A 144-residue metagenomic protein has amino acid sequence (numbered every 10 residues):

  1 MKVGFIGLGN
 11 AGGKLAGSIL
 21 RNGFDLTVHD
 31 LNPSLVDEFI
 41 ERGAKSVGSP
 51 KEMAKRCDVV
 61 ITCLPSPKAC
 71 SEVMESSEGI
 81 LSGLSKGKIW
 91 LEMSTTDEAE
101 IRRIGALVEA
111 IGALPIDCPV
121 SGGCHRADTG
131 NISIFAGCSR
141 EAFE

Functional and structural regions predicted by a protein language model:
M1-C63, K88, M93, C124-A127: NAD(P)+-binding Rossmann beta1-loop-alpha1 motif at the extreme N-terminus of oxidoreductases
L8, T95-E144: Rossmann-fold dinucleotide-binding core
S18-R21, E41-G43, M74-E78, I104-V108 (+1 more regions): Short, glycine/charged-enriched secondary-structure capping and boundary segments
V47, P67-K68, A136-G137: Short alpha-helix boundary/capping motifs
P50-P115: Rossmann-fold NAD(P) dinucleotide-binding segment
